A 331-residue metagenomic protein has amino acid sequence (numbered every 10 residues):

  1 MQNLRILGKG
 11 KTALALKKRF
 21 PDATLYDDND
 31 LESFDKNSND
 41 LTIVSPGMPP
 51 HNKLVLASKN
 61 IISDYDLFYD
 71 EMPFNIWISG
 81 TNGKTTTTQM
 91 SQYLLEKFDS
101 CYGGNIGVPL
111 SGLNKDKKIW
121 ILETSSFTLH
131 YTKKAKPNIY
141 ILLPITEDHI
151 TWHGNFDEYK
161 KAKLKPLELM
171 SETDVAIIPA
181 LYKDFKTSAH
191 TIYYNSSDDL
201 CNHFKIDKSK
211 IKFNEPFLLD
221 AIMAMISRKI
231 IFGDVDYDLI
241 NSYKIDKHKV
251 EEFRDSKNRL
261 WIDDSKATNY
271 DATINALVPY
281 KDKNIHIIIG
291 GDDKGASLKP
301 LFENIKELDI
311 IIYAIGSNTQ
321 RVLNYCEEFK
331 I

Functional and structural regions predicted by a protein language model:
M1-S79, K249: Short, basic phosphate-binding NTP loop
F20, T42, I78, N105 (+8 more regions): Residue-level signal for inorganic ion chemistry
L25-D27, A176-A180, H286-G290, L308-S317: Short internal beta-strands
D27-L31, S100-D116: Conserved substrate/cofactor phosphate-moiety recognition/catalytic segment in nucleotide-dependent phosphotransferases
D64-N105: Walker A (P-loop) phosphate-binding motif
D116-F213: Flexible active-site lid/hinge loop adjacent to a nucleotide/diphosphate and Mg2+-phosphate binding pocket
K210-I310: Nucleotide phosphate-binding/pyrophosphate-handling subdomain across enzymes that bind or process nucleotide phosphates
K299-I331: C-terminal helical cap/extension that packs against the catalytic core of soluble nucleotide-cofactor enzymes
